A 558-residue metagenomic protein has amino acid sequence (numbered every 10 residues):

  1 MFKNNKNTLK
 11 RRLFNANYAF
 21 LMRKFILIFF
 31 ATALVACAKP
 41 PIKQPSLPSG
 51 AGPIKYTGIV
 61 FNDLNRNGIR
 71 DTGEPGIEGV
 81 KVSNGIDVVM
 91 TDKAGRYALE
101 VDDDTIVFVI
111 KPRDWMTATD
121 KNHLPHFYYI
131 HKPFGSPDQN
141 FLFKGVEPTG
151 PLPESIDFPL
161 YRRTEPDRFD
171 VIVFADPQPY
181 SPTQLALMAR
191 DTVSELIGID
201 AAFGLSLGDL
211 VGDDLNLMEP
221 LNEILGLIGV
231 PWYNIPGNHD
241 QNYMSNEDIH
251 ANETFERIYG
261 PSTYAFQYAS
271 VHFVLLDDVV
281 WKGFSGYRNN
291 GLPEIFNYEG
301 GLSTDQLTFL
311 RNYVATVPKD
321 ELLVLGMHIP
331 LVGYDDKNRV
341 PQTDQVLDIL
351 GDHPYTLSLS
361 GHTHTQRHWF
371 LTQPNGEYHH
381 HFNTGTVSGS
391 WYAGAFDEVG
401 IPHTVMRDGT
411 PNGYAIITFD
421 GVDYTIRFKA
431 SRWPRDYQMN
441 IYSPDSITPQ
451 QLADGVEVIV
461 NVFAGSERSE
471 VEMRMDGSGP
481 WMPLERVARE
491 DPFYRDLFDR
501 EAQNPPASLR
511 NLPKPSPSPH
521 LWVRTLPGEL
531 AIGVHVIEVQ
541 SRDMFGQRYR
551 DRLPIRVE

Functional and structural regions predicted by a protein language model:
P40, P48-K55, P137-E219: N-terminal active-site segment of His-dependent metallophosphoesterases
Y56-N62, G95, F158: A short, amphipathic beta-strand motif
R70, G76, I86-E100, R486: Short, acidic Ser/Thr/Gly-rich low-complexity loop/linker segments typical of extracellular and cell-surface proteins
N84, I106-F143: A short, solvent-exposed loop/turn motif at the edges and junctions of modular extracellular/periplasmic domains
T91-T105, F158, S518-R524: Glycine-centered loop-to-beta-strand initiation motif
H126-P148, L217-K319, P341-L359, T365-D420 (+1 more regions): Extended active-site neighborhood of metal-dependent phosphoesterases/phosphodiesterases
V230, E490-T525: Aromatic sugar-binding surface patches on proteins that engage polysaccharides or sugar-phosphate polymers
N375, H379-G465, S469-V471, T525-L526 (+1 more regions): Binuclear metal-dependent phosphoesterase catalytic core
